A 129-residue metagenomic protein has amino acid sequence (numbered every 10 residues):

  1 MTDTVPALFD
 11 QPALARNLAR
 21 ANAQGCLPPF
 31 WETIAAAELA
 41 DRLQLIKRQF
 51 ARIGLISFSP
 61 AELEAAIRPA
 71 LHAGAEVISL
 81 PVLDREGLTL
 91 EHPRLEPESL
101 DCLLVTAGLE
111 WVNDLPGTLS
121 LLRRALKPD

Functional and structural regions predicted by a protein language model:
A13-E32: Class I SAM-dependent transferase core
P29-R52, E62-A66: Conserved alpha-helix/loop element of class I SAM-dependent methyltransferases that forms part of the SAM/SAH-binding
K47, L71, A125-K127: A generic alpha-to-beta junction signature in SAM-dependent methyltransferases
P69-V77: Conserved S-adenosyl-L-methionine
E76-L95: Adenosine-cofactor binding site in Rossmann-like domains, unifying the SAM/SAH pocket of S-adenosylmethionine-dependent
C102-A107: Hydrophobic beta-strand segment of the Class I
E110-V112: A short His-aromatic
P116-D129: A short glycine-rich, Lys/Arg-flanked "PGG" loop and its adjoining helix->strand segment in the class I
